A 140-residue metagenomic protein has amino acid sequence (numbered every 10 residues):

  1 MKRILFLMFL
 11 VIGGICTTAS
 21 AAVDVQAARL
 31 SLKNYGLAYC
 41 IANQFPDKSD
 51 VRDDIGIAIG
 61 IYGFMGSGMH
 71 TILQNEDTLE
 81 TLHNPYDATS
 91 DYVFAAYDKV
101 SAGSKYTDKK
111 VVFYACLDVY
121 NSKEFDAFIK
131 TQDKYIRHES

Functional and structural regions predicted by a protein language model:
M1-I4: Positively charged n-region of N-terminal signal peptides that target proteins for export
L7-I15: Bacterial N-terminal signal peptides
I15-A21: Sec/Tat signal peptide C-region and signal peptidase I cleavage site
A22-G66: N-terminal secretory signal peptides
G56-S140: Compact alpha-helical subdomains of small soluble proteins
